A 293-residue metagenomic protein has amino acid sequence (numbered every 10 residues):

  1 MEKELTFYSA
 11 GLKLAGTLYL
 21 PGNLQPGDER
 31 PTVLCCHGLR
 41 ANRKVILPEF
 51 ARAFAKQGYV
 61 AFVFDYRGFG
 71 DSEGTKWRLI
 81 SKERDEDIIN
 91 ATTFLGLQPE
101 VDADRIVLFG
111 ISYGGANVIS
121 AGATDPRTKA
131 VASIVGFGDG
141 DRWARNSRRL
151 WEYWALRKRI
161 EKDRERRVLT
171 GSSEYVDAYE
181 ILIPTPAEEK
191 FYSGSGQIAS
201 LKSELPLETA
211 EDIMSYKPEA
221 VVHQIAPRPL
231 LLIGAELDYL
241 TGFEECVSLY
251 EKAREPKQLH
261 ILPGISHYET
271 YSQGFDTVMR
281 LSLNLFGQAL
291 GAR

Functional and structural regions predicted by a protein language model:
M1-D28: N-terminal cap/lid segment of alpha/beta-hydrolase-fold proteins
L39-R52, Y66: The serine-hydrolase catalytic nucleophile loop
N42-I46, F69-V107, Y271-G274, V278: Catalytic nucleophile-loop/oxyanion-hole region of alpha/beta-hydrolase and closely related hydrolase-like folds
A53-D71: Conserved alpha/beta-hydrolase
N117-S195: Alpha/beta-hydrolase-fold enzymes
I225-A226, L232-G234: Short beta-strand/loop motif that positions the catalytic acidic residue of the alpha/beta-hydrolase fold
Y239-E245: Conserved alpha/beta-hydrolase "acid-adjacent" motif
I265-Y268, S272-R293: Catalytic active-site module of serine/aspartate enzymes centered on a nucleophile-bearing elbow/loop
